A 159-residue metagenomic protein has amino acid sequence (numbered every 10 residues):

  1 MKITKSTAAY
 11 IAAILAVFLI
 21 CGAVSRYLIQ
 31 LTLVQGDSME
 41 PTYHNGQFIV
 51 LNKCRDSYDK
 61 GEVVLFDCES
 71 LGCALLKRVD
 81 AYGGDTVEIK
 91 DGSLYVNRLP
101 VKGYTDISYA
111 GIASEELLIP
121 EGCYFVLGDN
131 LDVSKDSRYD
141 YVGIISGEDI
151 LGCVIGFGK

Functional and structural regions predicted by a protein language model:
M1-K159: Extended hydrophobic leader/signal-anchor segments used for secretion and membrane insertion
